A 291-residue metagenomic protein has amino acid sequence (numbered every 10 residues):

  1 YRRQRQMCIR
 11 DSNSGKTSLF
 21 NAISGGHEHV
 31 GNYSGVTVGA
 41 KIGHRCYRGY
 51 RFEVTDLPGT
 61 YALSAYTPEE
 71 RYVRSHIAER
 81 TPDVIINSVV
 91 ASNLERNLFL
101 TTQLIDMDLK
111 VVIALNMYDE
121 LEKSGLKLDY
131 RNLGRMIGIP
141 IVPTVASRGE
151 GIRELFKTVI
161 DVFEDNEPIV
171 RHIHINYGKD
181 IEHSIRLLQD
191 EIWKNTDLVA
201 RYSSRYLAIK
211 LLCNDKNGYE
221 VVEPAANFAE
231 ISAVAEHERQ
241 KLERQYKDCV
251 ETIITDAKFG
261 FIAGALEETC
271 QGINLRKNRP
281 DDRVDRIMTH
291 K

Functional and structural regions predicted by a protein language model:
Y1-I9: Single conserved hydrophobic/aromatic residue that forms the stacking wall/gate of nucleotide- or nucleobase-binding
N13, T17-H29: A conserved segment at the C-terminal end of the G1
S24-G49: Switch I (effector-binding) loop of TRAFAC-class P-loop GTPase G-domains
E28-V30, F52-Y66: Switch II (G3) loop of P-loop NTPases
C46-R48, Y72-I141: Conserved C-terminal guanine-recognition region of P-loop GTPase G domains, centered on the G4
V73, C270-I287: Cytosolic juxtamembrane amphipathic/interface segments immediately preceding and feeding into a transmembrane helix
V112, E122-L275: Alpha-helical transmembrane helix bundles of large polytopic membrane transport and channel proteins
E251, T255, R283-K291: Hydrophobic alpha-helical transmembrane segments
